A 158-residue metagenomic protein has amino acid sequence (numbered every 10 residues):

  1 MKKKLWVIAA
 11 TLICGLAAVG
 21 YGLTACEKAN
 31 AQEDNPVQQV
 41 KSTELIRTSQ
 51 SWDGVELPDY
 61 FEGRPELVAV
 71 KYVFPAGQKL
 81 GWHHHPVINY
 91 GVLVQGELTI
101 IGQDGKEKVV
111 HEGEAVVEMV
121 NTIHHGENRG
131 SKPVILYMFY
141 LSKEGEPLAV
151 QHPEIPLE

Functional and structural regions predicted by a protein language model:
K4-W6, G15, V19-E66, V117 (+1 more regions): A short, N-terminal "cap"/entry segment at the start of jelly-roll beta-barrel domains of the cupin/DSBH fold
R64-A69, P75, H85, N121 (+1 more regions): Extracytoplasmic
V73, T99, Y137-Y140: Soluble periplasmic/extracytoplasmic beta-strand elements of cell-envelope proteins
F74, D104-N121: Short acidic-glycine-tyrosine-enriched beta hairpin
L80, E97-I101, A115: Short beta-strand segments in beta-sandwich/barrel cores
L80-N89, T122: Histidine-centered catalytic micro-motifs
H85-D104: Glycine- and acidic-residue-biased ligand/ion/polar-headgroup-sensing regions
H111, N121-P147: Ligand-binding loop in jelly-roll beta-barrel domains
